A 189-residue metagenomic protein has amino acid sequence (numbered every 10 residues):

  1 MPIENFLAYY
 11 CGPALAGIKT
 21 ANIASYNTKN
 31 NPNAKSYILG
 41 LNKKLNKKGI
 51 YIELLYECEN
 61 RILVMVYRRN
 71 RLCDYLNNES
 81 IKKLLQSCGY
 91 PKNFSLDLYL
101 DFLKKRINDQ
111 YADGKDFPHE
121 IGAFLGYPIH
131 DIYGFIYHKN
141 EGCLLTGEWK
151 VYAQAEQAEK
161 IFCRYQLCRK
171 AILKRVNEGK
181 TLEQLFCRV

Functional and structural regions predicted by a protein language model:
M1-C58: A structured, charge-rich N-terminal accessory region that forms the first stable segment of a protein and links
K19-A21, N60-I62, P118-E120: Short, surface-exposed beta-edge/turn micro-motifs
I38-S95: A glycine-rich, hydrophobic loop/mini-helix early in the fold
N60, Y99, I136-K139, C143-A153: Short linear loop/turn motifs
S80-C88, D97-K105, A155, E159 (+1 more regions): Intrinsic low-complexity, intrinsically disordered or marginally ordered coil/linker segments
G89-H119: Internal catalytic-core helix/loop-beta-alpha segment that presents or stabilizes conserved functional determinants
F117-L145: Hydrophobic/aromatic-rich, well-ordered segments within soluble, folded domains that form packed cores
E148-V189: Long, compositionally biased
